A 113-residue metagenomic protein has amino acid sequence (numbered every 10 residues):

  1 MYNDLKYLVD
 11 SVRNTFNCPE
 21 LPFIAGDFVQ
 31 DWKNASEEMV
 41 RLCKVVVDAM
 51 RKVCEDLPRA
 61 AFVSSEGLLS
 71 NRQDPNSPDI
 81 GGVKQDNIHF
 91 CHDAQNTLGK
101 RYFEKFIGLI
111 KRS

Functional and structural regions predicted by a protein language model:
M1-S113: Cell-envelope and extracellular/periplasmic
